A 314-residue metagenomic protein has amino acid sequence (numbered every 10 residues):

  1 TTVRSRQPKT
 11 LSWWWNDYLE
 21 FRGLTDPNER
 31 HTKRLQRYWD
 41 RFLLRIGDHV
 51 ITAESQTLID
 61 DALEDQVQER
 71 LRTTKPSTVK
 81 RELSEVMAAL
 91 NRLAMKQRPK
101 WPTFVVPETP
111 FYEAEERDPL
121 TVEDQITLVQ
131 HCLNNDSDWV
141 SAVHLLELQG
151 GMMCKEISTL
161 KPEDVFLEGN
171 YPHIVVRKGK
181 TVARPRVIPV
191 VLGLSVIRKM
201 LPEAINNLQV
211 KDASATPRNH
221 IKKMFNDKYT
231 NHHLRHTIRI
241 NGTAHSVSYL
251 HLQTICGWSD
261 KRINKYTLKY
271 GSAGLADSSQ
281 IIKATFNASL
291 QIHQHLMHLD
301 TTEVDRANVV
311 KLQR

Functional and structural regions predicted by a protein language model:
T1-R6, V309-R314: Basic/aromatic DNA-contact patch characteristic of tyrosine site-specific recombinases
T2-T73, N91-M95: Basic/aromatic-enriched alpha-helical hairpins
P76-S84, P99, T103-C154, S158 (+1 more regions): Basic, Lys/Arg- and aromatic-enriched nucleic-acid-binding interface segment
N91-K100, L145-N170, Y249-T254: Short, charged phosphate-coordinating catalytic segments
P110-F111, C132, K155, E168-L194 (+2 more regions): Basic, Lys/Arg-rich DNA-contacting stretches centered on the C-terminal catalytic core of tyrosine recombinase systems
L145, Q149, H233-S259, A276: C-terminal catalytic core of tyrosine-transesterase DNA break-rejoin enzymes
K180-D227: C-terminal catalytic core of Y-nucleophile DNA break-rejoin enzymes
K180-V182, C256-V309: Catalytic-site neighborhood detector that most strongly recognizes the C-terminal catalytic loop/helix of tyrosine
